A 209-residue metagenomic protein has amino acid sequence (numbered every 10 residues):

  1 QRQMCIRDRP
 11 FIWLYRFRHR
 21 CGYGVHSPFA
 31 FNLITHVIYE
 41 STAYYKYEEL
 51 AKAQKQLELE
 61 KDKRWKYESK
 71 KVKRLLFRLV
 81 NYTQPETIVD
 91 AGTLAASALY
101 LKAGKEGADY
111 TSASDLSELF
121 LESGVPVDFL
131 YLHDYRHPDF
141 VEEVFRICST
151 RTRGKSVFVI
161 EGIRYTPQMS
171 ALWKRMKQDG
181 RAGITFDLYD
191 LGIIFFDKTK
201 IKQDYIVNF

Functional and structural regions predicted by a protein language model:
Q3, R7-Y131, Y135-V157, I163-F209: A short alpha-helical cap/connector motif
